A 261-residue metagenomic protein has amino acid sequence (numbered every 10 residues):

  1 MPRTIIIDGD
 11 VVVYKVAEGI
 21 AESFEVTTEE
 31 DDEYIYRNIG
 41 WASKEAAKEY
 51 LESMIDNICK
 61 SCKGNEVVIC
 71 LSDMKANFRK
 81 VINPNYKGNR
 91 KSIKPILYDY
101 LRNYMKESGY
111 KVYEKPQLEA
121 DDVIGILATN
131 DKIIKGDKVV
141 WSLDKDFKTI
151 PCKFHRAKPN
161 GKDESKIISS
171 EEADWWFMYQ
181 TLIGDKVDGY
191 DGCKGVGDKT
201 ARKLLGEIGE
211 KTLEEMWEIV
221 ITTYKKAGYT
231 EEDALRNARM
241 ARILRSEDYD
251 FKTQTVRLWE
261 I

Functional and structural regions predicted by a protein language model:
M1-V68, S72, K80-V81: Non-catalytic, usually N-terminal nucleic-acid engagement modules in DNA/RNA processing proteins
P2, Y34-N38, G64, G88-I261: Extended two-metal-dependent nuclease catalytic cores across DNA- and RNA-processing enzymes
K15-E18, F78-N83, T149-K153, R202: A short acidic (Asp/Glu
I20-F24, N83-G88, H155-A157: Short secondary-structure boundary/capping segments
A46-K60, K75-Y86, L97, R102-N103 (+2 more regions): Intrinsically disordered, low-complexity, Ser/Thr/Glu/Asp/Lys/Arg-enriched terminal regions and linkers of eukaryotic
D73-N77, K145-D146: Short, internal active-site loops enriched in acidic
